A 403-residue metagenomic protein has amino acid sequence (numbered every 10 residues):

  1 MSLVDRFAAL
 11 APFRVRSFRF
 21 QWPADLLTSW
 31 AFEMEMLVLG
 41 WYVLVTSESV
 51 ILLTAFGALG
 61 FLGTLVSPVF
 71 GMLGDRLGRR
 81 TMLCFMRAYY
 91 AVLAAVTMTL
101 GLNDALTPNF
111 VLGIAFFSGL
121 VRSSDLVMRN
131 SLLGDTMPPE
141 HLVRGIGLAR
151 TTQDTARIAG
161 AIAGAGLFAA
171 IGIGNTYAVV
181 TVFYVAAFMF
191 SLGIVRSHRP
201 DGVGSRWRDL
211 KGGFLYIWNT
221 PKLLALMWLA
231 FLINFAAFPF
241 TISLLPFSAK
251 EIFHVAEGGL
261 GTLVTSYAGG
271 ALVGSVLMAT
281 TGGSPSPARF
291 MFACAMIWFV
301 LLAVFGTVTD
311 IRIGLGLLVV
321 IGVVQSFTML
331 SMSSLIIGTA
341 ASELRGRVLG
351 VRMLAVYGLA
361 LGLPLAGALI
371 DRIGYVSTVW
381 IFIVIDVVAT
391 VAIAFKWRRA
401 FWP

Functional and structural regions predicted by a protein language model:
M1-S2, L192-L215: Flexible cytoplasmic inter-helical loops of multi-pass small-molecule transporters
L3-L62, L215, N219-T265: Helix-loop boundary and gating motifs at the non-cytosolic
F7, A11-P12, R16, S47-I51 (+14 more regions): Juxtamembrane/transmembrane-helix boundary motifs in multi-pass membrane proteins
F20-M36, L59-M72, G78-L93, F110-A169 (+4 more regions): Substrate-agnostic recognition of the 12-TM MFS/MFS-like secondary transporter fold
G40-S47, M98-N103, A159-V179, E251-I252 (+1 more regions): Transmembrane alpha-helix termini and helix-breaking/packing motifs in multi-pass membrane transporters
S49, N103, T107-F110, P138 (+3 more regions): Juxtamembrane transmembrane-helix termini
T54-F56, V69, R76, R80-V92 (+6 more regions): C-terminal transmembrane bundle of multi-pass solute transporters/carriers
P108-G119, R144-H198, T265, G269 (+1 more regions): Hydrophobic alpha-helical transmembrane segments
